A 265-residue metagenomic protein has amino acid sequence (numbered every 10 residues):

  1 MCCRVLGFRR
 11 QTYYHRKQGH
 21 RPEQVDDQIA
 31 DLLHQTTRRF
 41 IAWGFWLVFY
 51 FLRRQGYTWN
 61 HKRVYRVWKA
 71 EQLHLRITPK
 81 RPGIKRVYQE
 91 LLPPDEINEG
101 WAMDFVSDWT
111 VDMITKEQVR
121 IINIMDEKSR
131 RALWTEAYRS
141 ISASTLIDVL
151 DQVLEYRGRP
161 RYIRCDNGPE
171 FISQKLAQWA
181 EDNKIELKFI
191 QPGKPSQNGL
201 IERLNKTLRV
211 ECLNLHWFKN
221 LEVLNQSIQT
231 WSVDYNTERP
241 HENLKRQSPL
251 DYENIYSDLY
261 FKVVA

Functional and structural regions predicted by a protein language model:
C3, R10-G100, K194, S248-S257: Basic, flexible linker segments flanking DNA-binding modules in nucleic acid-interacting mobile-element proteins
V5-T12, Q28, T145, K175 (+4 more regions): Generic alpha-helical secondary structure signal
T58-M125, R131, S144-V149, Y156-P160 (+1 more regions): Mobile-element integrase/transposase regions, centering on the N-terminal DNA-binding/Zn-coordinating module
T78-P82, R164-N167, D182-L200, W217-N220: RNase H-like polynucleotidyl transferase catalytic core
L150, R157-S173, K245-S248: Acidic/histidine-rich, metal-coordinating catalytic segments
N183-I185, T207-A265: C-terminal domain-tail junction helix/linker
